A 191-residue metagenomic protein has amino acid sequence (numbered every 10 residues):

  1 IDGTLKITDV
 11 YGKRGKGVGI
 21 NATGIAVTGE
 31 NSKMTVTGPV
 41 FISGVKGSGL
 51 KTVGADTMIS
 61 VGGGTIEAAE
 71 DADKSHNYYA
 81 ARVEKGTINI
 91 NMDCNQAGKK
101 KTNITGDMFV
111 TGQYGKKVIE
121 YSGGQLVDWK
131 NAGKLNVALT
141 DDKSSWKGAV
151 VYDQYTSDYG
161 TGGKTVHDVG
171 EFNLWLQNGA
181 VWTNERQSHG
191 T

Functional and structural regions predicted by a protein language model:
I1-T191: Long, low-complexity, polar and repeat-rich extracellular regions of very large Gram-negative surface proteins
